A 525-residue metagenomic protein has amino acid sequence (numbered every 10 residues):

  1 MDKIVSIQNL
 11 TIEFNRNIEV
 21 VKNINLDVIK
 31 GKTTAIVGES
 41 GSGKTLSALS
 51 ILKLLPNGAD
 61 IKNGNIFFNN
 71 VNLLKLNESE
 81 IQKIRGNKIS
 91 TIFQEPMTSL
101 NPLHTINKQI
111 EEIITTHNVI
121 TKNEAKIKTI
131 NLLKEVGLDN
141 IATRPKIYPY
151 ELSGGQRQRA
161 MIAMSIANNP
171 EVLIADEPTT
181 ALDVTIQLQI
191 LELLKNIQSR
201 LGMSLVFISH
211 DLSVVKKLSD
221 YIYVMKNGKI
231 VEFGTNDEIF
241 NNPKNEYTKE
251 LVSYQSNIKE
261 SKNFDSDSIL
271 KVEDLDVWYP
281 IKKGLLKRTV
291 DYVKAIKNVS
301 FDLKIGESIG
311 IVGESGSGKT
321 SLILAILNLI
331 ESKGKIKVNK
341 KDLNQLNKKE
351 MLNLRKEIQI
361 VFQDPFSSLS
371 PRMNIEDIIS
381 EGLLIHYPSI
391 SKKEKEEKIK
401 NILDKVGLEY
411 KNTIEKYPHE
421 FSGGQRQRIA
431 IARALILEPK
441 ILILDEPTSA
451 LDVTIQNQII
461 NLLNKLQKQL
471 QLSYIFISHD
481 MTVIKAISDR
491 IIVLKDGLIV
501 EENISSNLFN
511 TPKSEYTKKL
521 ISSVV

Functional and structural regions predicted by a protein language model:
D60-N72, G334-D342, L354: Conserved ABC transporter NBD signature motif
L73-S90, T116, E238-P243, L285-V290 (+3 more regions): ABC ATPase NBD coupling module
I147-L152, Q156, Y417-F421, Q425: Conserved ABC ATPase signature
A167-E171, I436-K440: A short, proline-enriched helix->beta-strand linker immediately N-terminal to the Walker B motif in ABC-type P-loop
V215-K217, I484-A486: A short, surface-exposed alpha-helical micro-motif characterized by mixed small hydrophobic and charged/polar residues
I230-G234, N242, E502-N503: ABC ATPase "signature
